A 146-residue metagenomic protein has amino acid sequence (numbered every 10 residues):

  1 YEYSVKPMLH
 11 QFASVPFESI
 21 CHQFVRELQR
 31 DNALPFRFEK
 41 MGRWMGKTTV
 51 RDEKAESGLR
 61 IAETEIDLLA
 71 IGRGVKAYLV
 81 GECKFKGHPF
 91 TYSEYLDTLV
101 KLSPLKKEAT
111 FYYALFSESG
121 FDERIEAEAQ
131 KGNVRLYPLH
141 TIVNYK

Functional and structural regions predicted by a protein language model:
Y1-K146: A cross-kingdom feature that marks ATP-driven nucleic-acid transaction machinery
